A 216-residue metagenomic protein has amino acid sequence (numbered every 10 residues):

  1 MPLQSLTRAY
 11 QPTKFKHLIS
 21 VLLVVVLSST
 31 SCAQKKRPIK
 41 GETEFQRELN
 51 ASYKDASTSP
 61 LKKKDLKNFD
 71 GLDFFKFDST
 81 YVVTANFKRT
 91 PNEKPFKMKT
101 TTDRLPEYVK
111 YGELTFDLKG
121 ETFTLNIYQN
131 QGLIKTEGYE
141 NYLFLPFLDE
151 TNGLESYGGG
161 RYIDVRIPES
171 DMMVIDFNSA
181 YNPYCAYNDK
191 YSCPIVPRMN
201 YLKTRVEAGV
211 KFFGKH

Functional and structural regions predicted by a protein language model:
M1-P38: Bacterial Sec-dependent N-terminal signal peptides
K35-E93: Start-of-domain marker
K36-I39, Y181-H216: Extended, aromatic/histidine-rich regions of cofactor-dependent oxidoreductases associated with respiratory
K64-K67, F74, K94-K110, M172 (+1 more regions): Extracellular/lumen-exposed scaffold segments
S79-Y81, E93-K99, P168, H216: Terminal leader/tail segments of proteins
F87, I127-Q131, D149-T151, F177-Y181 (+1 more regions): A mature extracytoplasmic/lumenal domain signature
K94-G158: Mid-length scaffold segments of soluble, non-membrane domains
F144-Y181: Acidic, glycine-rich flexible loop segments
